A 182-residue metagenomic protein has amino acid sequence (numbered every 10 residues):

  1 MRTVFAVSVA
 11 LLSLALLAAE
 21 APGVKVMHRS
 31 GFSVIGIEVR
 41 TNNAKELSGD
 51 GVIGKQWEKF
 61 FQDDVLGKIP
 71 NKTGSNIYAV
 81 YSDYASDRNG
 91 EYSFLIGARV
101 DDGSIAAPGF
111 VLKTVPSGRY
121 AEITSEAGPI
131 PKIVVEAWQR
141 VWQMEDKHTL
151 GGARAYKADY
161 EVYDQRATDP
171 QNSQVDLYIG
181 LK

Functional and structural regions predicted by a protein language model:
R2-K182: A solvent-exposed interaction/effector surface
